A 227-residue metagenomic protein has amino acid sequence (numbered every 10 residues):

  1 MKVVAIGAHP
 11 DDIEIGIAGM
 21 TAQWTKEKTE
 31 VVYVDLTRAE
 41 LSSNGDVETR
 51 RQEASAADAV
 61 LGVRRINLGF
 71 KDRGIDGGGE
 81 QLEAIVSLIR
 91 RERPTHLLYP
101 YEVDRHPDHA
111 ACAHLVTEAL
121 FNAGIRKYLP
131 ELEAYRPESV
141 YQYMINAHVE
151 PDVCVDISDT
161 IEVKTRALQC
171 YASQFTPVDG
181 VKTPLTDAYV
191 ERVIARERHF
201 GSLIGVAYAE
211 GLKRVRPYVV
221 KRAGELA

Functional and structural regions predicted by a protein language model:
M1-E92, K213, G224-L226: Active-site rim/loop-helix segments in enzyme catalytic domains that contact anionic ligands
M1-V4, R64, G78-A227: Metal-dependent de-N-acetylase/amidase catalytic core
